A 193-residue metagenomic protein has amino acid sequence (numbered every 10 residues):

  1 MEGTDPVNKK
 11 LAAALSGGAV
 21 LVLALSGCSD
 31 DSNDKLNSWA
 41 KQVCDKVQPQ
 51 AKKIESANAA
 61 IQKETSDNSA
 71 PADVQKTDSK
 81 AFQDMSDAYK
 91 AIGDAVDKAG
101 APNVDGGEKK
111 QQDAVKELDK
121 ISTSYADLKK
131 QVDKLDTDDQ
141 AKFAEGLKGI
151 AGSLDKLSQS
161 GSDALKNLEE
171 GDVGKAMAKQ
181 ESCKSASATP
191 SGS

Functional and structural regions predicted by a protein language model:
E2-S16: Bacterial N-terminal signal peptides that target proteins for export
L23-G27: C-terminal motif of bacterial Sec signal peptides marking the signal peptidase cleavage site
D30-D84, S185-G192: Immediate post-signal-peptide N-terminus of mature secreted/exported proteins
N33-A51, A141-S193: Extracellularly exposed regions in secreted/surface proteins, prominently low-complexity, repeat-rich
N37, K41, A72-Q83, E108-V115 (+2 more regions): Short, charged, amphipathic alpha-helical segments
V47-I54, N58-I61, F82-M85, L118-I121 (+2 more regions): Long amphipathic alpha-helices with heptad-repeat character, especially coiled-coil-forming segments used
K90-V115, L128-Q140: Short, solvent-exposed, charged loop/turn and helix-capping segments that join or cap alpha-helices on peripheral
